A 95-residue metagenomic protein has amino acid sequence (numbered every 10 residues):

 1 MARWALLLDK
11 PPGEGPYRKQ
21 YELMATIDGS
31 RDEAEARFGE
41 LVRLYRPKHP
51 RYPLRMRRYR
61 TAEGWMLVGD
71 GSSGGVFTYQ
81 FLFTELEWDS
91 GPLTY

Functional and structural regions predicted by a protein language model:
M1-L23: Short aromatic-glycine-(Arg/Gly/Cys) micro-motifs in beta-strand/loop hairpins
L6-L7, E40, F81: Acidic/proline-rich low-complexity IDRs
P11-G13, S30, S72, L86: Generic structural motif
L23-M24, V76: Local beta-strand/beta-hairpin segments that build beta-sheet-rich folds
A25-T26, M56: Hydrophobic/aromatic beta-strand elements that line small-molecule binding cavities or substrate pockets in beta-rich
D28-Y52: A short, charged, amphipathic alpha-helix used as a generic interaction element across diverse proteins
L44-Y95: Short, mixed-charge low-complexity intrinsically disordered segments
